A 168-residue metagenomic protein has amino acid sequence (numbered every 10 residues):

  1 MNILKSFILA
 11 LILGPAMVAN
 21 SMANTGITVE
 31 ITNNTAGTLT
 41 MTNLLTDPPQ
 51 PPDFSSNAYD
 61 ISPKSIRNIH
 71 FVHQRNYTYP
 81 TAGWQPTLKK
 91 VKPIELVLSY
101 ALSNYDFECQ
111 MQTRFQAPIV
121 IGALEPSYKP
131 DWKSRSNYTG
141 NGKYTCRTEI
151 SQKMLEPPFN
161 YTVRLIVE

Functional and structural regions predicted by a protein language model:
M1-S6: Positively charged n-region of N-terminal signal peptides that target proteins for export
F7-A16: Bacterial N-terminal signal peptides
N20-E168: Intrinsically disordered, low-complexity segments enriched in small/polar residues
